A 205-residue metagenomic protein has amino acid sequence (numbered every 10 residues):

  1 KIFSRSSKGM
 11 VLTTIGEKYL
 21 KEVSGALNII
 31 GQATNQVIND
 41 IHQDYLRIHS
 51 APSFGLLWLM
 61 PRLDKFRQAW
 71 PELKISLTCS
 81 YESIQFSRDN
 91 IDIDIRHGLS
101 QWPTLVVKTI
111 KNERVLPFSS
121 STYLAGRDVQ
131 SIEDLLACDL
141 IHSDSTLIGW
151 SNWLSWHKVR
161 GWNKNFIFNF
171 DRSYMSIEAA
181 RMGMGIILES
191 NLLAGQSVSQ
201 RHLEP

Functional and structural regions predicted by a protein language model:
K1-L12: A short LG(V/I)-centered, amphipathic sequence patch enriched for acidic residue(s) preceding the LG motif
T13-G16, F86, L135, E178-G183 (+1 more regions): Hydrophobic residues within well-ordered alpha-helices
Y19-D40: Alpha-helical linker/hinge and terminal dimerization helices associated with HTH transcriptional regulators
N39-L46, D134-L136: Immediate post-signal peptide segment of exported/extracytoplasmic ligand-binding proteins
Q43-P103: Central regulatory/effector-binding core of bacterial HTH transcription factors
P52-S53, S121-T122, S145-I148, Y174 (+1 more regions): Alpha-helix/helix-capping structural signal
S76-N169: Acidic, Gly/Pro-rich loop/turn segments at junctions of secondary structure
W162-P205: Hydrophobic hinge/microswitch elements
